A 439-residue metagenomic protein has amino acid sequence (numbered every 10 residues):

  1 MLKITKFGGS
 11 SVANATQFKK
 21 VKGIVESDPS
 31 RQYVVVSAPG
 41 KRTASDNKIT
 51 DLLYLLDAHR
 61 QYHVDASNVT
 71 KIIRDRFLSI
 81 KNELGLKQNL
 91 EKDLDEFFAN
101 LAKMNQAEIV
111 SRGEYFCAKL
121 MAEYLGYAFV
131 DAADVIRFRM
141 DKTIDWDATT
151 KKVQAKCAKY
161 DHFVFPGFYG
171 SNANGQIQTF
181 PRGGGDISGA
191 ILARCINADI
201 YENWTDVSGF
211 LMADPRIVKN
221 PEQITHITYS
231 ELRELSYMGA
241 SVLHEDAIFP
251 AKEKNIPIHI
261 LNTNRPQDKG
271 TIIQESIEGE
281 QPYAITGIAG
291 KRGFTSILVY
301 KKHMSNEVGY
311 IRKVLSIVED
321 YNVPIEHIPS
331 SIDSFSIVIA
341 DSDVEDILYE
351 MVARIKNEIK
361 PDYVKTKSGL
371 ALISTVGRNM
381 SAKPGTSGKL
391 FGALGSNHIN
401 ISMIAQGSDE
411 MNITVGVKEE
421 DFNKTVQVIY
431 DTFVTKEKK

Functional and structural regions predicted by a protein language model:
M1-L243, I248, G416-K418, E437: Nucleotide/pyrophosphate-binding catalytic subdomain
L2-K3, R31-V34, E108, Y127-A128 (+15 more regions): Structural motif
V12, R42-T43, R137, S171-A173 (+6 more regions): Flexible loop/turn segments at secondary-structure boundaries
V36-L55, L211, I260-I277, I332 (+1 more regions): Terminal amphipathic helices with adjacent charged low-complexity linkers/tails
H244, N255-N262: Acidic/polar loop patches that form or flank catalytic/metal-binding clefts of enzymes that bind anionic ligands
K269-K439: A conserved regulatory-domain signal marking ACT and ACT-like small-molecule sensing domains and adjacent regulatory
